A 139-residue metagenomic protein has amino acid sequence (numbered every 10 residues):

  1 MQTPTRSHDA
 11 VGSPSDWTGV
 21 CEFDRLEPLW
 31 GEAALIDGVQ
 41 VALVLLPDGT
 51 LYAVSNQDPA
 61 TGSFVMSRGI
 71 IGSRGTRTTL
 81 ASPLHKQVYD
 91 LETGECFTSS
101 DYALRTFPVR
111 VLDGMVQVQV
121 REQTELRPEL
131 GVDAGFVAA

Functional and structural regions predicted by a protein language model:
M1-R77, D90-L91, A103-A139: N-terminal pre-ligand scaffold of iron-sulfur
D58, S82-H85: Short cysteine clusters
F97-S100: Axial heme c-ligation environment in periplasmic c-type cytochrome domains
